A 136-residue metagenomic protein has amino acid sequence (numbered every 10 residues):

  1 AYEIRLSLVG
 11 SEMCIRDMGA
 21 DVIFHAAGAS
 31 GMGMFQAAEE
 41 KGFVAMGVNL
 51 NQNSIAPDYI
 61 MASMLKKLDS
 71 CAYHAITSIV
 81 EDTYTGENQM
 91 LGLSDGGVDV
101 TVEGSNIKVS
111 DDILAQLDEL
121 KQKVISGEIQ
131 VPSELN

Functional and structural regions predicted by a protein language model:
A1-G10, C14-D17: Single conserved hydrophobic/aromatic residue that forms the stacking wall/gate of nucleotide- or nucleobase-binding
E3, G33, E119: Short Gly/charged-rich anion-binding patches and loops
G10-S11, G31-M34: Glycine-centered small-residue hotspots that permit tight backbone geometry or close packing
I15-V22, Q36-A45, Q52-N136: Extracytosolic ligand-binding ectodomains
H25: Redox-cofactor binding/interface segments in oxidoreductases and associated redox assembly factors
G28-M32, L50-I55: Solvent-exposed loop/turn segments at secondary-structure junctions within structured extracellular/periplasmic domains
